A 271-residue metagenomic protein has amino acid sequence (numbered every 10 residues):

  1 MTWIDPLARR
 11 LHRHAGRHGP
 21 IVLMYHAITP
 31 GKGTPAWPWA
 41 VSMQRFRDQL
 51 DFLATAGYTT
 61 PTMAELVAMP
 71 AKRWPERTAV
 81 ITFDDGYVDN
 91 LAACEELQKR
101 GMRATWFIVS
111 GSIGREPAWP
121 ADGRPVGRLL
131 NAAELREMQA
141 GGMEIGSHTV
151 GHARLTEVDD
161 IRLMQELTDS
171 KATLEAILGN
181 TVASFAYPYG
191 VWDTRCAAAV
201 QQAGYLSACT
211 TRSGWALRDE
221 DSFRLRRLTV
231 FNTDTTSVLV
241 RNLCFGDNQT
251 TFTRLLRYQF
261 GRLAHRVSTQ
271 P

Functional and structural regions predicted by a protein language model:
M1-I81, Y87-A92, E157-P271: C-terminal active-site subregion of NodB/CE4 polysaccharide deacetylases
P6-R10, L91-A92, P120-G141: Alpha-helical scaffolding within the catalytic cores of extracellular/periplasmic polymer-degrading hydrolases
A15, A54-T55, E95-M102, R128-S147 (+1 more regions): Acidic (Asp/Glu)-rich catalytic clusters
L23, E144-H152: Histidine-centered catalytic micro-motifs
T29-P30, S112-R115, T149-R154: Conserved radical SAM core fold
G33-W39, A118-V126: Short, flexible/disordered intra-domain loops and linkers
T82-F83, G146: Generic enzyme active-site microenvironment
M102-G123: A short, conserved beta-to-alpha structural element at the edge of catalytic cores that scaffolds binding
